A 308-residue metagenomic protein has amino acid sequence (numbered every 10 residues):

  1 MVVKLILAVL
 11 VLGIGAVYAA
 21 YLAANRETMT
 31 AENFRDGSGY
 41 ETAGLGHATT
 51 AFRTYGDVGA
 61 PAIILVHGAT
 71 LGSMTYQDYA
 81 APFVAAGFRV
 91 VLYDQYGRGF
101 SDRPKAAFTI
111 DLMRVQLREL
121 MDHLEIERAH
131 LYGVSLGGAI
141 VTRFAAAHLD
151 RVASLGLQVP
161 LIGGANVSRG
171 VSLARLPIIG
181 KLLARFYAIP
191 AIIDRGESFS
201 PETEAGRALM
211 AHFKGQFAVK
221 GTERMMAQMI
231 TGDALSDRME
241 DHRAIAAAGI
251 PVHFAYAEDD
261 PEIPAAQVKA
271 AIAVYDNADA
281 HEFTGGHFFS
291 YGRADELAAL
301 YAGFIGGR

Functional and structural regions predicted by a protein language model:
M1-P61, A85-F88, E127, E282 (+1 more regions): Alpha/beta-hydrolase fold catalytic core
M29, V167-G170, R185-A246: Conserved alpha/beta-hydrolase catalytic His-Asp/Glu region
L45-A48, R53, A85, L92-Y132 (+1 more regions): Active-site loop/oxyanion-hole signature of alpha/beta-hydrolase fold enzymes
A48, R53-F100: Conserved HGGG/HGGXW glycine-rich cap/lid loop of the alpha/beta-hydrolase fold
A146, A153-L183: Flexible "cap/lid" loop of the alpha/beta hydrolase fold
D233-A234, E258-I263, F288: Acidic catalytic loop of the alpha/beta-hydrolase fold
A248-G249, F254-Y256: Short beta-strand/loop motif that positions the catalytic acidic residue of the alpha/beta-hydrolase fold
G285-A298: Catalytic histidine-centered segment of alpha/beta-hydrolase-like enzymes
